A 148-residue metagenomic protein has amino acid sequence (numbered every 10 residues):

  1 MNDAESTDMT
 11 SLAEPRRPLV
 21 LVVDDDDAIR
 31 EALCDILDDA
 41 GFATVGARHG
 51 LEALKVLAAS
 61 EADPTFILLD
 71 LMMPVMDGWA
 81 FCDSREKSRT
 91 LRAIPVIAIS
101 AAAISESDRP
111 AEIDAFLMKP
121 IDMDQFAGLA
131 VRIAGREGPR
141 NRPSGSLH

Functional and structural regions predicted by a protein language model:
M1-L21, D63, D122-H148: Non-catalytic signal-transmission and effector/linker regions of two-component phosphorelay proteins
D26-R30: Short acidic/polar segment at the start of the alpha1 helix of CheY-like receiver
E31-D39: Charged docking surfaces used in two-component/phosphorelay signaling
G46-K55, G78: Helix N-cap/capping motif at the beta->alpha junctions
D70: Active-site residues of response regulator receiver
M73: Receiver (REC) domain active-site loop signature in two-component systems and cognate sites in sensor histidine kinases
A80, A101-M118, D124-G128: Alpha4 helix (beta4-alpha4-beta5 surface) of REC/receiver domains from two-component response regulators
I97-I99: Hydrophobic/aromatic residues positioned on beta-strands within the core alpha/beta folds
